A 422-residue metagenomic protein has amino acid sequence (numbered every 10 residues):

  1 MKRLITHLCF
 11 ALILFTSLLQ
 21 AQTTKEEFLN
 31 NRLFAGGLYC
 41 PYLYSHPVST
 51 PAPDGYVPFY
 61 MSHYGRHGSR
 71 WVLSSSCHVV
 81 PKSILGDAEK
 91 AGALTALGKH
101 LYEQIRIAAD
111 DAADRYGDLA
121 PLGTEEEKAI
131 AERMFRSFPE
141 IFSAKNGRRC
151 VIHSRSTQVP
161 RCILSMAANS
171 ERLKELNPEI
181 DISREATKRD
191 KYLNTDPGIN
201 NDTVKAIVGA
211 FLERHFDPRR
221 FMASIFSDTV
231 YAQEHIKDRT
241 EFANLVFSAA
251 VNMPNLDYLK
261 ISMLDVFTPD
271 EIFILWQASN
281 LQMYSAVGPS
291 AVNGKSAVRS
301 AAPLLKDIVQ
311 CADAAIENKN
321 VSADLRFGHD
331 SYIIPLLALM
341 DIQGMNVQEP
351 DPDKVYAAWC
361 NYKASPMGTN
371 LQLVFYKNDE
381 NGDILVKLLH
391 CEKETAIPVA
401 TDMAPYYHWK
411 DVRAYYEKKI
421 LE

Functional and structural regions predicted by a protein language model:
M1-T24: Bacterial Sec-dependent N-terminal signal peptides
Q22-H153, T157-D324, G328-E422: Signature for phosphate-centric chemistry
